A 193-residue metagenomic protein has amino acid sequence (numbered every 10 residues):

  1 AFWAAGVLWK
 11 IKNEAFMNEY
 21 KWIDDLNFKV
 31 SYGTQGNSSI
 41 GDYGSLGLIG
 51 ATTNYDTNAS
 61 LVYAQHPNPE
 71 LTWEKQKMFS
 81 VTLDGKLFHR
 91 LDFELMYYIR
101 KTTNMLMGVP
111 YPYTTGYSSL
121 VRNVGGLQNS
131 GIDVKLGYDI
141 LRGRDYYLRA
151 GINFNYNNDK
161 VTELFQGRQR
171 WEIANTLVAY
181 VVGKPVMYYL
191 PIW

Functional and structural regions predicted by a protein language model:
A1, M17-N18, L71, V124: Alpha-helix capping and helix-loop boundary segments enriched in small/acidic/polar residues
A1-I11, L26-Y32, F79-G85, L91-I99 (+2 more regions): Membrane-embedded beta-strands that build the outer-membrane beta-barrel scaffold
K12-F16, N37, G50, T102 (+3 more regions): Generic "edge-of-domain/loop-turn" microfeature
K12-L26, R90, L141-L148, V161-G167: Short loop/turn motifs that connect adjacent beta-strands in outer-membrane beta-barrel proteins
I23-L71, I99-N123, E163: Surface-exposed extracellular loop regions of Gram-negative outer-membrane beta-barrel proteins, predominantly
S38-G41, S130, L136, E172 (+1 more regions): Basic, gly/Ser/Thr/Pro-rich low-complexity segments located predominantly at protein N termini
S45-L46, T52-F93, L120-G143: Outer-membrane beta-barrel signature, preferentially recognizing the C-terminal barrel domain of Gram-negative
R122, D139-W193: Conserved small-residue
